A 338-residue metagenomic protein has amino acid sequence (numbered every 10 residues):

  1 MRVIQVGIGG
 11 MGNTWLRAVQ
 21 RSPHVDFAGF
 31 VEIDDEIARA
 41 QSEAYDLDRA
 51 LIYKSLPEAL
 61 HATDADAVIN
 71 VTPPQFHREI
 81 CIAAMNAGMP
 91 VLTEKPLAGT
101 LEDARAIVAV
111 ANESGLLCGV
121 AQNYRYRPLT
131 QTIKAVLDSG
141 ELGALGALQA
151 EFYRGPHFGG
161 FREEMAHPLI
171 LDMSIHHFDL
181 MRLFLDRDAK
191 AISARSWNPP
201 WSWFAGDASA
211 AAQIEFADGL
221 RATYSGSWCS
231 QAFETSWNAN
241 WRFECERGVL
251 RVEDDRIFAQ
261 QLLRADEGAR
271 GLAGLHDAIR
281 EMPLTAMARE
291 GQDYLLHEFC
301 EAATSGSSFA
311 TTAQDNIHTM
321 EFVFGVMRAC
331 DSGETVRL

Functional and structural regions predicted by a protein language model:
M1-L47: N-terminal Rossmann-like dinucleotide-binding module
Q5, N70, T93, G99 (+4 more regions): Hydrophobic residues in well-ordered beta-strands that form the structural core
T14, I33-E36, P283-L296: Active-site loop of classical SDR/Rossmann-like NAD(P)-dependent oxidoreductases, centered on the catalytic Tyr-X3-Lys
W15, D34, L51-V110: Beta-loop-alpha module in the N-terminal Rossmann-like domain of NAD(P)-dependent dehydrogenases, especially those
A67-I69, A217, E298-L338: C-terminal helix-rich "cap/oligomerization" subdomain common to oxidoreductases
L117, Y124-F204, Q213, G333: Predominantly a Rossmann-like dinucleotide-binding segment in NAD(P)-dependent oxidoreductases
F178-A259, D293-S305: Contiguous beta-strand/loop segments that form the cofactor/metal-binding neighborhood of enzyme cores
